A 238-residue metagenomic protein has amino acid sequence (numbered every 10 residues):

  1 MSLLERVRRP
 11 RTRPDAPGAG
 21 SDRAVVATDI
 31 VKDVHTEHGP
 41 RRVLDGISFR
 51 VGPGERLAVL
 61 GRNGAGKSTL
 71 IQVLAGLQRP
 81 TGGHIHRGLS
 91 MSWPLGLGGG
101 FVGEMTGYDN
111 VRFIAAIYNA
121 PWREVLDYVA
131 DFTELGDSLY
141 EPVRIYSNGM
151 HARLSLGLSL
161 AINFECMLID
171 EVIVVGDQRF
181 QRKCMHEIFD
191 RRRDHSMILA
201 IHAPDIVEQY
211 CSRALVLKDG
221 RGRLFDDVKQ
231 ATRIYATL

Functional and structural regions predicted by a protein language model:
M1-H35: ABC-family P-loop ATPase nucleotide-binding domain
V25, V43-L44: Conserved structural motif at the start of ABC-family nucleotide-binding domains
K32, G46-V51: Conserved A-loop
H35-E37, S90, L95-Q178: ABC-family P-loop ATPase nucleotide-binding domains
P53-A58, R62-A116: ABC ATPase nucleotide-binding domain signature region
Q181-R193: Helical segment within the ABC ATPase nucleotide-binding domain
A203-Y210: Conserved H-loop
R221-L238: Conserved beta-strand-loop-alpha-helix hinge in the C-terminal portion of ABC ATPase nucleotide-binding domains
